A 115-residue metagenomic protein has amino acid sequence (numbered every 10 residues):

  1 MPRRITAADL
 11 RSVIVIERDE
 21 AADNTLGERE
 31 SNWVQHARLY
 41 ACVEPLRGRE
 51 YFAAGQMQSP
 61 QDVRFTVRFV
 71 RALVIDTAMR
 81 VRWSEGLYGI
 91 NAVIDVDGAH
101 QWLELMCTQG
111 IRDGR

Functional and structural regions predicted by a protein language model:
M1-R11: N-terminal intrinsically disordered, low-complexity, charge/repeat-rich segments that act as generic
A7, A22-D23, E28-R115: Short, conserved turn/kink motifs that form compact alpha/beta structural patches or helix kinks used as
R11-E17: A short, Trp-centered hydrophobic/proline-enriched beta-strand micro-motif
